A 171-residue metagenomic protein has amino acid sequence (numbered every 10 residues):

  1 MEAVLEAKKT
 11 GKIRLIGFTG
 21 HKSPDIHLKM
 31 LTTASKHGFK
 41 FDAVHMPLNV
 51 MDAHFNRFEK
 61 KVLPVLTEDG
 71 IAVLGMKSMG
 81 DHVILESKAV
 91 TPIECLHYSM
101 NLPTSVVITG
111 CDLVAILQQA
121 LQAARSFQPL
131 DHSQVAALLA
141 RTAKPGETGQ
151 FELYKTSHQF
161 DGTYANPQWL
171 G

Functional and structural regions predicted by a protein language model:
M1-R57, K61, T67-L74: Glycine/proline-rich, positively charged, aromatic-decorated active-site loop/lid region on the catalytic face
H37, K61-G171: Structured C-terminal cap/extension of enzyme domains
